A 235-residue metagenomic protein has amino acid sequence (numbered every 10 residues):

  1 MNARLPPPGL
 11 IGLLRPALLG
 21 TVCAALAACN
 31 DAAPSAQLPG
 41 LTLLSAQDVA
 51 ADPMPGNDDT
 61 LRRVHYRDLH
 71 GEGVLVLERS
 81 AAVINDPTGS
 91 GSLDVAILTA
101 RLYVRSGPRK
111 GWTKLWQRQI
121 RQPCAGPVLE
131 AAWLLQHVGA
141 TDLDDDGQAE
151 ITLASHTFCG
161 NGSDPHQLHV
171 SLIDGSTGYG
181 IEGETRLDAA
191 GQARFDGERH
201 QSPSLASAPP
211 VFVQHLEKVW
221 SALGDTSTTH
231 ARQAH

Functional and structural regions predicted by a protein language model:
N2-L18: Bacterial N-terminal signal peptides that target proteins for export
A25-A28: C-terminal motif of bacterial Sec signal peptides marking the signal peptidase cleavage site
N30-L69, H166-L168, I173-H235: Acidic, small-residue rich beta-repeat scaffolds with periodic aromatic anchors
D48, P55-L61, Q122-Q136: Repeat-based blade/solenoid architectures
R63-H70, H137-D145: Structural signature of eukaryotic scaffold interfaces centered on beta-propeller domains
H70-E78, D144-S155: Acidic/hydrophobic-patterned starts of short beta strands in beta-sheet-rich repeat architectures
I84-V95, G126-A131, F158-D164: Short consensus segments that form the blades of beta-propeller domains, in both extracellular/periplasmic
K114-E130, A190-Q201: Surface-exposed loop and turn segments in beta-propeller and other repeat-based domains that flank or scaffold
